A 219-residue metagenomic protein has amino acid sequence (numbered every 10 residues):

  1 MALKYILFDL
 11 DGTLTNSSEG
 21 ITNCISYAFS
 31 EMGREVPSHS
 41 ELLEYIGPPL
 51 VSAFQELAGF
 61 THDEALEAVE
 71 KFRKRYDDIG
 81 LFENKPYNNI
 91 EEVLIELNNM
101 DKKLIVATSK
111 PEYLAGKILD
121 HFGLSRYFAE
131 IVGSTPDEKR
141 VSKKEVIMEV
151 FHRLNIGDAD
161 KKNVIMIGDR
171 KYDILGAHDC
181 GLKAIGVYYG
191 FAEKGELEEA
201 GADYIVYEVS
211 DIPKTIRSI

Functional and structural regions predicted by a protein language model:
M1-E44, A58: Active-site neighborhood of HAD-like aspartate-dependent phosphohydrolases
Y5, K143-I174: Conserved Lys-Pro-Asp/Glu-containing loop-to-beta segment of HAD-superfamily phosphomonoesterases, centered on
I25, V93-L119, F128: Substrate-recognition element of Asp-dependent hydrolases with the DxDx(T/V) motif
A28-F29, P49-H62, I118, V146 (+1 more regions): Helix-loop "lid/cap" segments that line or gate small-molecule binding pockets
E35, S125-A129, G157, D203-V206: Conserved H-loop
Q55-E92, M100: Metal-dependent phosphoesterase signature
S125-R140, N163: A short, structured active-site edge motif that brings together acidic residues
M166-Y204: Acidic, Mg2+-coordinating phosphoryl-transfer loop and its flanking beta/alpha structural elements, shared across
